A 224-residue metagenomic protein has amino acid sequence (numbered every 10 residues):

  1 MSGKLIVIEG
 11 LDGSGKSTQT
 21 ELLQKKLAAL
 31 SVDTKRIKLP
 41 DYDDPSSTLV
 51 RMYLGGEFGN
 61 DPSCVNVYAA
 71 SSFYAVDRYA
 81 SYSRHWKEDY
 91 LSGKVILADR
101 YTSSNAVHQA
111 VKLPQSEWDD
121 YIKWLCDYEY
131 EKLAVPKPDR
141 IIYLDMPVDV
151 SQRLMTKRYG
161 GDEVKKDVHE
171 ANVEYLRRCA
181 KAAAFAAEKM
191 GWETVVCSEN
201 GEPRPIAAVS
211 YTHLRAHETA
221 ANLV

Functional and structural regions predicted by a protein language model:
S2-L5: Pre-Walker A (Motif I) flank of P-loop NTPase domains
I8: Hydrophobic anchor at the beta1->P-loop junction of P-loop NTPases
L11: P-loop (Walker A) phosphate-binding loop of NTP-binding proteins
K16: Conserved lysine of the Walker
Q19: Hydrophobic positions on the alpha1 helix immediately C-terminal to the Walker A/P-loop
V32-D127, E131-L133: ATP-dependent small-molecule kinase phosphotransfer cores that center on conserved nucleotide phosphate-binding segments
S103-K181: A glycine- and Lys/Arg-enriched "phosphate-lid" helix/loop adjacent to the NTP-binding pocket of small-molecule kinases
T212-T219: Conserved small/polar residues in nucleotide/adenosyl-binding loops
